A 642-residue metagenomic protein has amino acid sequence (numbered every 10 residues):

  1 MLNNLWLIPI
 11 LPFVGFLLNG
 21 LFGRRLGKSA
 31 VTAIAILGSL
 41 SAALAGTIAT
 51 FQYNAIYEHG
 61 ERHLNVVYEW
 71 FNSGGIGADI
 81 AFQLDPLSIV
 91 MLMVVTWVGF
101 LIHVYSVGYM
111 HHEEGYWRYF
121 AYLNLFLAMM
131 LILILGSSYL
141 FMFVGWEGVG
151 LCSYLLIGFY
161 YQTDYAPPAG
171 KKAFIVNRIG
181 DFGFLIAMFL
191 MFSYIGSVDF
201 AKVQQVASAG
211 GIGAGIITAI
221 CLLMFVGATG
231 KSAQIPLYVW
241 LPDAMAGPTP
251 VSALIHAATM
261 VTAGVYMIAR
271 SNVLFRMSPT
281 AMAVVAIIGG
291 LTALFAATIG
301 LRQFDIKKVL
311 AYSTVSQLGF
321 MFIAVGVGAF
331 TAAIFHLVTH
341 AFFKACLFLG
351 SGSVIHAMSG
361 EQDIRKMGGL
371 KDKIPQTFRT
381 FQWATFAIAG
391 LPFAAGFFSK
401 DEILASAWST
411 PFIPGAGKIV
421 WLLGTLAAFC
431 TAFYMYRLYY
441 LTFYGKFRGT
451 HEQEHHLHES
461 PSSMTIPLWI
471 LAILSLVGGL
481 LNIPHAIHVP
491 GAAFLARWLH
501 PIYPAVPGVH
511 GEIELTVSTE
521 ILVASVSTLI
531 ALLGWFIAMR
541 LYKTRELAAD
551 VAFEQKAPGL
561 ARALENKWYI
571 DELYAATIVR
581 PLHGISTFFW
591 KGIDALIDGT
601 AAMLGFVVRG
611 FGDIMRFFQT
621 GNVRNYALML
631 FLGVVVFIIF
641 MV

Functional and structural regions predicted by a protein language model:
M1-N4, I10, L21-A121, Y194-A214 (+4 more regions): Transmembrane helix-loop-helix hairpins at membrane boundaries of multipass inner-membrane proteins
F16-G20, L101-H103, A297-I299, L438 (+2 more regions): Alpha-helical transmembrane segments
L37-N54, G180-L190, F381-A389, P467-V489 (+1 more regions): Hydrophobic alpha-helical membrane-insertion segments
A43-T47, K344-A345, F429-L438, I530-D550: Hydrophobic alpha-helical membrane-embedded segments
H59-I76, D199-A209, S399-F412, H485-V517: Membrane-interfacial helical/loop segments at transmembrane boundaries in membrane proteins
S73-G75, I80-Q83, P484-S527, R540-V642: Aromatic-capped, Gly/Pro-kinked transmembrane alpha-helices
G75-V95, A214-A228, G417-A428, G508-G534: Hydrophobic alpha-helical transmembrane segments
L101-M142, L151-H456, S460-S463, L480: Hydrophobic transmembrane alpha-helices and their helix-loop junctions in integral membrane proteins
